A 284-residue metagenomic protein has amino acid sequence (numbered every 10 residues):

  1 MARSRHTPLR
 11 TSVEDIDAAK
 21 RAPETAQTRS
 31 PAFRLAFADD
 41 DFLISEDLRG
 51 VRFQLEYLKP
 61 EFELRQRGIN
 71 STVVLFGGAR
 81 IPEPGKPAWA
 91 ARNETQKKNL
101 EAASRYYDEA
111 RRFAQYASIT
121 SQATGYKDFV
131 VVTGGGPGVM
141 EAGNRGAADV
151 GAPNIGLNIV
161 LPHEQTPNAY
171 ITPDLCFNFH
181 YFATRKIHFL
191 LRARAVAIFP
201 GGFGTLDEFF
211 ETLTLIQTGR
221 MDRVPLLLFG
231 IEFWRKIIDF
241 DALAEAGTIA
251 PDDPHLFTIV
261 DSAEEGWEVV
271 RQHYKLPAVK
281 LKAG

Functional and structural regions predicted by a protein language model:
A2, H6-I16, K20-P23, Q27-L157: Glycine-rich beta-alpha loop segments
G50, R112, Y116, A142 (+6 more regions): Alpha-helical scaffold segments in soluble metabolic enzymes
R65-G68, A123-G125, A148, N168-I171 (+3 more regions): Solvent-exposed alpha-helices and their adjacent loops that cap or buttress functional pockets in soluble metabolic
A90-A91, A148-D149, E211-I216, A242-E245 (+1 more regions): Short, solvent-exposed amphipathic alpha-helical segments in soluble enzyme and RNA/protein-processing domains
K127-V130, R223-P225, P254-F257: Residue-level recognition of the N-termini of beta-strands and the immediately preceding loop/turn
V132-F199, F203-G204, F210: Phosphate/pyrophosphate-binding betaalpha-module
G151-E164, F199, L213-F240, P251-D252: Short, acidic/small-residue loops that bind anionic groups at enzyme active sites
L228-G284: C-terminal functional extensions of proteins
